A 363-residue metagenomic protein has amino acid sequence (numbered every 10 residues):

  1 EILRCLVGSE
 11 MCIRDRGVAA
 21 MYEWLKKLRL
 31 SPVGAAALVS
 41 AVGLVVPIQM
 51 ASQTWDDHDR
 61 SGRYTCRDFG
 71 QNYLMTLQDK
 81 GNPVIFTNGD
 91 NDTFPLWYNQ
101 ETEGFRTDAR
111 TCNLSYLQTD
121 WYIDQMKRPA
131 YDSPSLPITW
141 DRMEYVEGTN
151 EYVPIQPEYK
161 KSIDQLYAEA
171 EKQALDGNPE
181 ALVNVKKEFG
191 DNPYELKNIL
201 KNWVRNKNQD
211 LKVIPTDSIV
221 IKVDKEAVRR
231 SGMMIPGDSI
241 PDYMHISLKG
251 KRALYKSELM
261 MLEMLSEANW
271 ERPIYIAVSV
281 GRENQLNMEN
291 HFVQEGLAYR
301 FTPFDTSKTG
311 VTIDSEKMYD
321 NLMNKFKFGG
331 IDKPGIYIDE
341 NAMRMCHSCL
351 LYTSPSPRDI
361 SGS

Functional and structural regions predicted by a protein language model:
R4, E10, R16-N82, F94-R358 (+1 more regions): ER/secretory pathway lumenal C-terminal domains and tails of membrane proteins involved in glycoprotein biogenesis
